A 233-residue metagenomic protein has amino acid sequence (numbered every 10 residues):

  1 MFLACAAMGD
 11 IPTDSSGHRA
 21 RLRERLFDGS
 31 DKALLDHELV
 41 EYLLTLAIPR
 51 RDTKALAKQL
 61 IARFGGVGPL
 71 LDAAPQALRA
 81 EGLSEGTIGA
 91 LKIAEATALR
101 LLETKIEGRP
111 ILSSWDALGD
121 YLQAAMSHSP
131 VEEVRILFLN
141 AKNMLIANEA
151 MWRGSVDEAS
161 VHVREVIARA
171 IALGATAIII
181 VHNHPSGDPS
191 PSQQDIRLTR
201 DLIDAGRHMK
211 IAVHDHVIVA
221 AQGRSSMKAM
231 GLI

Functional and structural regions predicted by a protein language model:
F2-A77, E81: Long, highly charged, low-complexity intrinsically disordered interaction regions that mediate electrostatic DNA/RNA
C5, L26, S186-D188, Q194 (+2 more regions): Surface-exposed, charge/polar-rich loops and edge strands
A98, L102-L118, L122: Long, charged amphipathic helices and adjacent flexible linkers at domain junctions
S155-S192: Short HxH-centered metal-ligating active-site micro-motif
R200-I233: Divalent-metal-activated hydrolytic enzyme cores
